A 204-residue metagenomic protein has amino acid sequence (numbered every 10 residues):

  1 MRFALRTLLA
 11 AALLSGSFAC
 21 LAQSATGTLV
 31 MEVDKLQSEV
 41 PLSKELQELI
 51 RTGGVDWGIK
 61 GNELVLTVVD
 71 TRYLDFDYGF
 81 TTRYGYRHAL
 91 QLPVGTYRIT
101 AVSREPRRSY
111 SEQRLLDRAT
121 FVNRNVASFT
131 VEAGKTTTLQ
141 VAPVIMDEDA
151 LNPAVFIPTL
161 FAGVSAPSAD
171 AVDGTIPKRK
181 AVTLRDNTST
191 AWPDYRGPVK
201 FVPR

Functional and structural regions predicted by a protein language model:
M1-L8: Bacterial N-terminal signal peptides that target proteins for export
S17-A19: N-terminal signal peptide c-region/cleavage motif recognized by signal peptidases
L21-T67, Y73, Y78, S103-R204: Primarily secretory-pathway and cell-envelope proteins
R83-G85, N123-R124: Short alpha-helix capping/helix-loop boundary micro-motifs
G85-Q91: Short, surface-exposed beta-strand/beta-hairpin micro-motifs centered on an aromatic residue
P93-V94, A133: Surface-exposed loops/turns
G95-A101: A short tyrosine-centered beta-strand micro-motif
